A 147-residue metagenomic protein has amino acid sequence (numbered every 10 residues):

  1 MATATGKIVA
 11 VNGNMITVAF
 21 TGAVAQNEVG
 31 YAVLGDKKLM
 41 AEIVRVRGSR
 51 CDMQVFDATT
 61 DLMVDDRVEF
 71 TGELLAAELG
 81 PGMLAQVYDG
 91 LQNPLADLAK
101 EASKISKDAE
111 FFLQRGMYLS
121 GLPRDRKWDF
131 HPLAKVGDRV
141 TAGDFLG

Functional and structural regions predicted by a protein language model:
M1-G147: Peripheral, non-AAA+ core regions of ATP-driven protein-machinery
